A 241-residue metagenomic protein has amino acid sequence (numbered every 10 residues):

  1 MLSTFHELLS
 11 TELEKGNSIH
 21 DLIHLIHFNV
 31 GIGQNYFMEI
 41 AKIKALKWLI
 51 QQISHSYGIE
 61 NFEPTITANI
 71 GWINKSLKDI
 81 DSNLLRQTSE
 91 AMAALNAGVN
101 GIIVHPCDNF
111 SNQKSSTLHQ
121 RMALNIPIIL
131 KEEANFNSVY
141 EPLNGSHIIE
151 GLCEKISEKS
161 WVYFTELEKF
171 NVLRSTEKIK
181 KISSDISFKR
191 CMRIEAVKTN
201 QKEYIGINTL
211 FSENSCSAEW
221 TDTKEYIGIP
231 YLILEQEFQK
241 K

Functional and structural regions predicted by a protein language model:
M1-A94, H105-P127: Helix-rich catalytic cores of soluble enzyme domains
G16, G31-G33, G58, G71 (+5 more regions): Residue-identity detector for glycine
I23-L25, N61-E63, V99-G101, W161-F164 (+1 more regions): Active-site lining segments that contact anionic ligands and/or coordinate catalytic metals
G98-N112, F136-L143: Short acidic/histidine-rich active-site segments
R121-K241: Catalytic-core signal marking the mid-to-C-terminal active-site face
